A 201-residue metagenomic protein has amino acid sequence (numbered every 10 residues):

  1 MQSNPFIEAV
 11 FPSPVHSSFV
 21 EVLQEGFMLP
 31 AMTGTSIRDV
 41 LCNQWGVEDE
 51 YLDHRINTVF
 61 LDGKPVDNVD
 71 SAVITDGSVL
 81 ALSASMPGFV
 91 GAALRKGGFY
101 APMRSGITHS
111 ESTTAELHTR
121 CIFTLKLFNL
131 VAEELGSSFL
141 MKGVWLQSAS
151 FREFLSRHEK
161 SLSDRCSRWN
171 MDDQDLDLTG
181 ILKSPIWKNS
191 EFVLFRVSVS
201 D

Functional and structural regions predicted by a protein language model:
M1-D201: Ubiquitin-like/PB1-type beta-grasp interaction modules and other compact soluble beta-rich domains
